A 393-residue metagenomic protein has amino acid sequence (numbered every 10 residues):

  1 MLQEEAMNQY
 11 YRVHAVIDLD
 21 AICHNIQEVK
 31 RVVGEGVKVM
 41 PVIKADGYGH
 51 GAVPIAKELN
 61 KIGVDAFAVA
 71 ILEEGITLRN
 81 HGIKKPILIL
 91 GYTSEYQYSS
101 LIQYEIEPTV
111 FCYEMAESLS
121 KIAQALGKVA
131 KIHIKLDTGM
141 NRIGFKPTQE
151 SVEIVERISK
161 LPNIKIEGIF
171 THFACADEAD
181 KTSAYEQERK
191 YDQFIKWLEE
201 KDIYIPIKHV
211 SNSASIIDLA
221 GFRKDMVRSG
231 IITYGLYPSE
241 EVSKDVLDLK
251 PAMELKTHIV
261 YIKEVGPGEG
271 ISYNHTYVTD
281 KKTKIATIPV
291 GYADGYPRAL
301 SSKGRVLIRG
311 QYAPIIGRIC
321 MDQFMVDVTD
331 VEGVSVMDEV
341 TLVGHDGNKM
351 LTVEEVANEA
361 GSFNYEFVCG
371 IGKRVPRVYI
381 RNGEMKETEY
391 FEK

Functional and structural regions predicted by a protein language model:
L2-L19, C23, E74, T93 (+4 more regions): Active-site anion/phosphate-binding pocket segments in diverse small-molecule metabolic enzymes
N8-V16, A21-H24, E35-H209, F222: Active-site-proximal beta-alpha core segment in soluble small-molecule metabolic enzymes
V32: Conserved PLP-enzyme active-site core in the AAT-like
